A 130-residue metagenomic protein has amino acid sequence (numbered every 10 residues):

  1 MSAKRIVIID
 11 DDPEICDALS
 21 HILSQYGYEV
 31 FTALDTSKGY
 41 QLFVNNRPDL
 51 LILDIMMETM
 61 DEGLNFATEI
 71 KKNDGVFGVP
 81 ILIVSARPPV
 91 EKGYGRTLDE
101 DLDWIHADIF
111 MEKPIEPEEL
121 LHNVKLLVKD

Functional and structural regions predicted by a protein language model:
M1-R5, E112, E116-D130: Non-catalytic signal-transmission and effector/linker regions of two-component phosphorelay proteins
I9-D10, A33, L51: Conserved sequence signature across two-component system core domains
P13-F31: Two-component/phosphorelay signaling modules centered on CheY-like receiver
T32-Q41, E62-G63: Helix N-cap/capping motif at the beta->alpha junctions
Q41, L64-F77: Short amphipathic alpha-helix used as the core "switch/output" element in two-component signaling
N46-L53, M57: Active-site beta3 strand of CheY-like receiver
R47-D49, G75-L82: His-Asp phosphorelay/catalytic-motif detector in bacterial-type signaling
D61-N65, E69, R87-M111, E118 (+1 more regions): Alpha4 helix (beta4-alpha4-beta5 surface) of REC/receiver domains from two-component response regulators
